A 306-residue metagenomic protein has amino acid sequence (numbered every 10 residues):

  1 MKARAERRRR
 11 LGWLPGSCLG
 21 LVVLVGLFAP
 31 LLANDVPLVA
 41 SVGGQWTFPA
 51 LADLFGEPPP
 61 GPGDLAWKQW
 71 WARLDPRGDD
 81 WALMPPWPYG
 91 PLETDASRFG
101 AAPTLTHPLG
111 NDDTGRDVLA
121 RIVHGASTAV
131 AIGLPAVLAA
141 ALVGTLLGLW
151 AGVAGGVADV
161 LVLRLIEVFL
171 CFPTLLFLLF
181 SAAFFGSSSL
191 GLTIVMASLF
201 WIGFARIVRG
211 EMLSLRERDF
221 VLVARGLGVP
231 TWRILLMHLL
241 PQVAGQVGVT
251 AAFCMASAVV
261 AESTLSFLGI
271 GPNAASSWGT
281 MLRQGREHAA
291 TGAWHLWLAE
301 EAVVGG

Functional and structural regions predicted by a protein language model:
M1-A141, T145, L149-W150, A258 (+2 more regions): Gly/Trp-centered helix-boundary motif
N111-G306: Alpha-helical transmembrane segments of integral membrane proteins, especially multi-pass inner/plasma-membrane
